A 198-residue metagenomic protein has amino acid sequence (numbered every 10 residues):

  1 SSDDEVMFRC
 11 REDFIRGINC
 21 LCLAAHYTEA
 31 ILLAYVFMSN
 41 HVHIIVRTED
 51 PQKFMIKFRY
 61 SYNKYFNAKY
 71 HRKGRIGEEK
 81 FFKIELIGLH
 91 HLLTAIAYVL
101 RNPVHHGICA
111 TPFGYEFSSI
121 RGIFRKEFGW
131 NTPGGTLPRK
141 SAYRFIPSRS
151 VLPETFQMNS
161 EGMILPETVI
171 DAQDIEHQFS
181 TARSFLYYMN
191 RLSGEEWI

Functional and structural regions predicted by a protein language model:
S1-A34, R47-I198: Short Pro-Cys-Gly-centered "Cys-loop" motif that presents a nucleophilic cysteine in a tight turn
S39-T48: Short beta-strand->loop micro-motif that forms the acidic, two-metal-ion catalytic signature in nucleotide-processing
